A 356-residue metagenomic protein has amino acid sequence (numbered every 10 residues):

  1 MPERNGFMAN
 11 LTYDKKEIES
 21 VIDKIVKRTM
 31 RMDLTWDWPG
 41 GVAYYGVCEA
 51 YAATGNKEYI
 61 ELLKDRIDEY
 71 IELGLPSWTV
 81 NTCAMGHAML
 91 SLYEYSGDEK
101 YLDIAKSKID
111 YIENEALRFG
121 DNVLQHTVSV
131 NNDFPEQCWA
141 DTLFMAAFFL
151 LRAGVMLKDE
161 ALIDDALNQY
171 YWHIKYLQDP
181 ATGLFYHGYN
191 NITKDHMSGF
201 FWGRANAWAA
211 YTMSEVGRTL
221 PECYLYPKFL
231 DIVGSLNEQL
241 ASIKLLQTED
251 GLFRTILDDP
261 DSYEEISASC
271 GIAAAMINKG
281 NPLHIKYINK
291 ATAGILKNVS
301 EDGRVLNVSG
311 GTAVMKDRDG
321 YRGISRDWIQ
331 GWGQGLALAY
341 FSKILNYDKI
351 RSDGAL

Functional and structural regions predicted by a protein language model:
G6-P39, C48-E58, E69, P76-A88 (+5 more regions): CBM-like carbohydrate-recognition segments
T35, C138-M145, K158, L162-D165 (+4 more regions): Short, contiguous, pocket-lining structural segments that sit at or immediately flank catalytic/ligand-binding sites
R66-I67, L124-N132, G188-T193, L252-D261: Short linear capping/connector segments at secondary-structure termini
S96, A153-D164, V216-L230, K279-L283: Inter-helical turn/loop segments and adjacent helix faces that build the functional surface of alpha-helical bundle
V123-Y189: Aromatic- and glycine-enriched pocket-lining scaffold segments that form the walls of small-molecule binding clefts
L184-R204: Acidic/Ser/Thr-rich, low-complexity mid-to-C-terminal regulatory regions of eukaryotic proteins
A210-L257: Oxyanion-binding "anion nests"
